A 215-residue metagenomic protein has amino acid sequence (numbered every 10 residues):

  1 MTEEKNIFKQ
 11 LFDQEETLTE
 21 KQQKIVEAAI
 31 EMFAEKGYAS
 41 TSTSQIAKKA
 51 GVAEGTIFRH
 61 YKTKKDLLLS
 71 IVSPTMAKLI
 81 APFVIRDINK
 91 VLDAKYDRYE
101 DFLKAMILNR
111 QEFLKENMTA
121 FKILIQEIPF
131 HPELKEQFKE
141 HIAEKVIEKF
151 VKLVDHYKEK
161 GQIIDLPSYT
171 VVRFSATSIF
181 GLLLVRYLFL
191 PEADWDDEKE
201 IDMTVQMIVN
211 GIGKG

Functional and structural regions predicted by a protein language model:
M1-E20: N-terminal intrinsically disordered/low-complexity leader segments
T19-E27, A39-S40, H60-I88, K104: An amphipathic alpha-helix adjacent to DNA-recognition modules
I25-F33, R110: Short hydrophobic clusters on alpha-helical segments that form packing/core surfaces in small helical domains
M32-D66, S70: Helix-turn-helix
S70, R86-E116, V172: Hydrophobic alpha-helical connector segments
F83-L92, F113-L134, L184-Y187: Amphipathic alpha-helical segments used for helix-helix packing
D101, E112-E116, I123-I125, P132-K160 (+1 more regions): Amphipathic alpha-helical packing segments from all-alpha helical-bundle domains
E136, K158-Q206: Hydrophobic/aromatic-rich alpha-helical bundle segments in the mid-to-C-terminal region
